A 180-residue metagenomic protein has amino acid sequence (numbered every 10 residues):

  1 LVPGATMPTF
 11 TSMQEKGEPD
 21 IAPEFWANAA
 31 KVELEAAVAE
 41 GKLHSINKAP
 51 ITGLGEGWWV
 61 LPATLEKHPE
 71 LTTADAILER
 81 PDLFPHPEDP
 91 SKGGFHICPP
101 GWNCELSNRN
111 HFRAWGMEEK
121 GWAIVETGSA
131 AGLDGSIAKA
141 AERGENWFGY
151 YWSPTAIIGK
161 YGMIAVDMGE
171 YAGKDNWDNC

Functional and structural regions predicted by a protein language model:
L1, D178-C180: Short, intrinsically disordered, charge-balanced linker/junction segments flanking boundaries in proteins
L1, P19, K42-L43, D82 (+1 more regions): Short aromatic/hydrophobic-glycine micro-motifs
V2-G4, I46, H86-D89, G121-T127 (+1 more regions): Surface-exposed patches in mature extracellular/periplasmic domains of secreted proteins
P3, M7, I51, K67-E70 (+3 more regions): Solvent-exposed, acidic/flexible segments
A5-V60: N-terminal segment of the mature folded domain
T9, M13, V32, P69-T72 (+3 more regions): Extracytoplasmic/secreted proteins, especially bacterial periplasmic and envelope-associated proteins
P19-W26, H96-W177: Ligand-binding pocket segment of bilobal, Venus flytrap-like solute-binding proteins
K42-I97: A conserved helix-loop-strand patch within extracytoplasmic ligand-binding domains of the periplasmic binding
